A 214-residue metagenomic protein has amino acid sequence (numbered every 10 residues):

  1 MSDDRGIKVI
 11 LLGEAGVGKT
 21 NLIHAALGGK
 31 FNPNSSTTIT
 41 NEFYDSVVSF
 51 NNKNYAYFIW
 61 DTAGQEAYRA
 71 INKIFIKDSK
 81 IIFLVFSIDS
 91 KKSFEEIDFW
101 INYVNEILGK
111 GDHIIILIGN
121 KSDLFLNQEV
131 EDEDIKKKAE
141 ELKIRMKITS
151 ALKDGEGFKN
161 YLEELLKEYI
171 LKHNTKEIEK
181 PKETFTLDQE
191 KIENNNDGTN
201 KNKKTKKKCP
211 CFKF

Functional and structural regions predicted by a protein language model:
M1-T20, H24-G28, V47-N54, L108-F214: Conserved P-loop small GTPase signature centered on TRAFAC-class small GTPases
G28-S36: Post-Walker A helix-loop "phosphate-sensing" segment adjacent to the P-loop in P-loop NTPases
P33-N34, F94-E95, Q128-E129: Conserved catalytic-core motifs of eukaryotic protein kinase domains, centered on the activation segment
Y55-A70: Switch II (G3) loop of P-loop NTPases
I59, V85, I118: Generic enzyme active-site microenvironment
A63, I88, S122: Conserved Walker B
A67-I71, S93, D134, G157: Short acidic active-site motifs
R69-K91, I97, Y103-I107: Inter-motif core of Ras-like GTPase G domains
